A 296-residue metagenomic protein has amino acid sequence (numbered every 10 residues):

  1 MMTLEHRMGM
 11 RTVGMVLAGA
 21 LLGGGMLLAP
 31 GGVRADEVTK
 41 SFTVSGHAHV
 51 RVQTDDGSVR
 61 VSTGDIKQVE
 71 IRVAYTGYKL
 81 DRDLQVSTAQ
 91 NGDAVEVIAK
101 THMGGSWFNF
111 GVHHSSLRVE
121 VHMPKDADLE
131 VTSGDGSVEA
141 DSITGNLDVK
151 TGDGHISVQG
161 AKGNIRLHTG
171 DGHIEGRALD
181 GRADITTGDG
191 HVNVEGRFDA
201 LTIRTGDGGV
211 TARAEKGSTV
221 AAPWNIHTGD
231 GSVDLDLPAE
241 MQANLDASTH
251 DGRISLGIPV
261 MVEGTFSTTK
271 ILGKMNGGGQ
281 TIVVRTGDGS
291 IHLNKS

Functional and structural regions predicted by a protein language model:
M1-S296: Intrinsically disordered, low-complexity terminal regions
